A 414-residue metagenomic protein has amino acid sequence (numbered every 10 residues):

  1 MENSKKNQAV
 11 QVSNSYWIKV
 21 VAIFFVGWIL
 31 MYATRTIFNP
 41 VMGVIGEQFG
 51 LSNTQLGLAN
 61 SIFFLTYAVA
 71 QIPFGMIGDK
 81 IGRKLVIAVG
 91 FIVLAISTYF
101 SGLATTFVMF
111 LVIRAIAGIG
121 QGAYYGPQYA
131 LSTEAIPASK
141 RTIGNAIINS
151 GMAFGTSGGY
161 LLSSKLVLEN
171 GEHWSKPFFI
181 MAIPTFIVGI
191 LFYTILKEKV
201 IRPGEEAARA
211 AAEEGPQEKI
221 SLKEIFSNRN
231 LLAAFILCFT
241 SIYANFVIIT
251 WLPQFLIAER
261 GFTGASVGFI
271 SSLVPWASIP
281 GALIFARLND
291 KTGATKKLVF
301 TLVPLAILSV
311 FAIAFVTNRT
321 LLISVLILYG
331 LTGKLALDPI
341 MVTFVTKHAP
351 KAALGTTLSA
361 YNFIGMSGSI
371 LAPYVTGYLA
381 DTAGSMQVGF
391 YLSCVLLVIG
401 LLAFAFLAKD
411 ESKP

Functional and structural regions predicted by a protein language model:
K5-N14, R202-A234: Juxtamembrane intracellular "pre-TM" segments in multi-pass secondary transporters
F38-N39, N228-A282, V342: Extracytoplasmic gate region of multi-pass secondary transporters
V69-F107: Conserved MFS/SLC helix-loop-helix module at the cytosolic interface between two early adjacent transmembrane helices
I72-G82, A282-A294, A380: Helix-to-loop junctions at the C-terminal end of transmembrane segments in multipass secondary transporters
K80-G90, D290-V303: Cytoplasmic membrane-interface "Motif A"-like loop-to-helix N-cap segments of 12-TM Major Facilitator Superfamily
I113-F154: Cytoplasmic helix-loop-helix junction between adjacent transmembrane helices in 12-TM secondary transporters
I148-E198: Helix-loop-helix hairpin linking two adjacent transmembrane segments in secondary transporters
T295-F344: C-terminal transmembrane helical hairpin of 12-TM major facilitator-type secondary transporters
